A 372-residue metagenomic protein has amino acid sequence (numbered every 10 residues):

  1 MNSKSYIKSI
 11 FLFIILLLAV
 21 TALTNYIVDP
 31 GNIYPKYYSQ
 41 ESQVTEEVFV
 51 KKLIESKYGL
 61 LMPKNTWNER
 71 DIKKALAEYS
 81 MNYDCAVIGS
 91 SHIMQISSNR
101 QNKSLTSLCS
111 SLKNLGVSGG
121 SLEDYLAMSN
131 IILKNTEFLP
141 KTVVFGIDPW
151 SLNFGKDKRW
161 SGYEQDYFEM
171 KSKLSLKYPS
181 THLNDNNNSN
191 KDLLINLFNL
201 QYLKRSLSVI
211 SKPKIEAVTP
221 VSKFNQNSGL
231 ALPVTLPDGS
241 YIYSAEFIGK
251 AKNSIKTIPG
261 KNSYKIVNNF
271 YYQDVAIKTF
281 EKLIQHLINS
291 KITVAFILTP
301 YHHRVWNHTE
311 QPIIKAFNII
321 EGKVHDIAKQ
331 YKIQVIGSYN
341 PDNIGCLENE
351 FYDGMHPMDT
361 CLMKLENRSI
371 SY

Functional and structural regions predicted by a protein language model:
M1-N82: N-terminal secretory targeting modules
E78-T181: Membrane-embedded segments
G89, F145-W150, I297-H302, S338-P341: Short loop/turn segments at strand-loop or loop-helix junctions that form parts of catalytic or ligand-binding pockets
Y125-N130, Q273-E281, I313-V324: Well-ordered, non-membrane alpha-helical segments in soluble/globular domains
G146-I147, W160-S290: Secreted/periplasmic serine-hydrolase-like ester/acetyl group-modifying domain
E281-A295, K323-I336: A structural motif corresponding to the C-terminal end of an alpha-helix and its immediate exit/capping segment
I284-P312: Active-site segments of SGNH/GDSL-like serine hydrolases that catalyze O-acetyl group transfer/hydrolysis on lipids
P312-Y372: C-terminal regions of proteins
